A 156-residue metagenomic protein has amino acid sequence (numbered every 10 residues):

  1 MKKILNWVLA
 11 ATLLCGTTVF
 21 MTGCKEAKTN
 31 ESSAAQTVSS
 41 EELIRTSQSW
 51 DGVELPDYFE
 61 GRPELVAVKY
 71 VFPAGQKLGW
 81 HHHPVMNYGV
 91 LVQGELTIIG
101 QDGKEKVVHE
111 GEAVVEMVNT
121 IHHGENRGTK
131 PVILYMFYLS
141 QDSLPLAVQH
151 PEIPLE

Functional and structural regions predicted by a protein language model:
M1-L9: Bacterial N-terminal signal peptides that target proteins for export
I4, T17-E64, V115, H150-E156: A short, N-terminal "cap"/entry segment at the start of jelly-roll beta-barrel domains of the cupin/DSBH fold
E60-P63, G75-Y88: A short beta-loop-beta micro-motif enriched in histidine and acidic residues
F72, D102-N119: Short acidic-glycine-tyrosine-enriched beta hairpin
L78, E95-I99, A113: Short beta-strand segments in beta-sandwich/barrel cores
L78-H83, G100, E125-R127: Short histidine-centered beta-strand/loop micro-motifs that create catalytic or ligand/metal-coordination sites
H83-D102: Glycine- and acidic-residue-biased ligand/ion/polar-headgroup-sensing regions
H109, N119-L144: Ligand-binding loop in jelly-roll beta-barrel domains
